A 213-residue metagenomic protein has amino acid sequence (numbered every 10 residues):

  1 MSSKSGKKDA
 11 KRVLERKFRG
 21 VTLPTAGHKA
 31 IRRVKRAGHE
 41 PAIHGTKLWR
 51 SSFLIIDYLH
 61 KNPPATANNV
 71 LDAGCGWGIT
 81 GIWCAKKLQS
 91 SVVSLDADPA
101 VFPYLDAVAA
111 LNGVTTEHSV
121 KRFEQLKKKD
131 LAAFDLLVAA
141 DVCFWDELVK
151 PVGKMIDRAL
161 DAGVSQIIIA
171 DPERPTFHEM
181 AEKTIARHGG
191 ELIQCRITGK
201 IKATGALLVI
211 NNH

Functional and structural regions predicted by a protein language model:
M1-H213: S-adenosylmethionine-dependent methyltransferases
